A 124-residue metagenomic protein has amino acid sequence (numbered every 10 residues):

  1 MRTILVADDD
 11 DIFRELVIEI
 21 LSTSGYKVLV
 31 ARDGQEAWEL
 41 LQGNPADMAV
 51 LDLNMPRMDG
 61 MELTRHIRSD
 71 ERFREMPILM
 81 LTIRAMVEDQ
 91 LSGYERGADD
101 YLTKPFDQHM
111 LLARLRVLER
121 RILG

Functional and structural regions predicted by a protein language model:
E15-T23: Charged docking surfaces used in two-component/phosphorelay signaling
G25-R32, L40: Short hydrophobic/Thr-rich beta-strand motif most characteristic of the beta2 strand and flanking loop of CheY-like
P45-V50: Active-site beta3 strand of CheY-like receiver
M55: Receiver (REC) domain active-site loop signature in two-component systems and cognate sites in sensor histidine kinases
F106-R116: C-terminal output helix
